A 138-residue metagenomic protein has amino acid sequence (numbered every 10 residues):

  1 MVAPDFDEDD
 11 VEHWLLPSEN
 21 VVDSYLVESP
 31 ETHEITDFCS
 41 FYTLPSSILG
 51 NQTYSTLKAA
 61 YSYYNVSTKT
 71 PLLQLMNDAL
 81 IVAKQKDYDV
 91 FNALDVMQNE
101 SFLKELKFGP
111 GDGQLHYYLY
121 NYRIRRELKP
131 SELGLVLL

Functional and structural regions predicted by a protein language model:
M1-V2, T53: Short helix-capping and inter-helix turn/linker motifs at the boundaries of alpha-helical repeat units
A3-V21: Active-site rim helix/loop that mediates acceptor-substrate recognition in acyltransferases
L15-S18, D23, E28-E31, D37-L138: Active-site/acyl-donor-binding loops of N-acyltransferases
